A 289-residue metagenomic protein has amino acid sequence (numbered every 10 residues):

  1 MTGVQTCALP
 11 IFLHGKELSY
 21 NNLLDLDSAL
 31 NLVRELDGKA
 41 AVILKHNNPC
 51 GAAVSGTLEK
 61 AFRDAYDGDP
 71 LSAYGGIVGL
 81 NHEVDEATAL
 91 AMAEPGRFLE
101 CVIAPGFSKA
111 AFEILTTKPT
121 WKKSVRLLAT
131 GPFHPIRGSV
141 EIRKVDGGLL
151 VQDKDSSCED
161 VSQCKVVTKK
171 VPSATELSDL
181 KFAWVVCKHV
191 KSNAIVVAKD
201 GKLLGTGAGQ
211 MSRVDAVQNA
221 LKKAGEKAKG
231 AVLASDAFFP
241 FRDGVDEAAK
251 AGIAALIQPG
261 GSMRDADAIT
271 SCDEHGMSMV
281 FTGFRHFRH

Functional and structural regions predicted by a protein language model:
M1-C7: Single conserved hydrophobic/aromatic residue that forms the stacking wall/gate of nucleotide- or nucleobase-binding
A8-H289: ATP-dependent carboxylate/acyl-activation modules
